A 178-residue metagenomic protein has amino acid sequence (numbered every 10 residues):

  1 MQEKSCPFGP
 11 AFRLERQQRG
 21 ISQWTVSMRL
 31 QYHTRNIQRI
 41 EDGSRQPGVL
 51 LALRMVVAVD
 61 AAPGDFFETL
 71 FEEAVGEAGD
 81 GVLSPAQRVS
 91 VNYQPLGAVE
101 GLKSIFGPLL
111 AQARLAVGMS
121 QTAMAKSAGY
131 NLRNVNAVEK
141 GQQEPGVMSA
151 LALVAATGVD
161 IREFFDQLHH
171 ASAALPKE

Functional and structural regions predicted by a protein language model:
M1-Q18, Q87-A116: A short, Lys/Arg-rich alpha-helix, primarily the initiator
A11, S22, L51, L109 (+3 more regions): Residues that mark the N-terminal boundary/hinge immediately upstream of a DNA-recognition element
Q17, M28, V57, L115 (+2 more regions): Alpha-helical residues within the helix-turn-helix
Q17, Q31, D42-S44, F71 (+3 more regions): Residue-level detection of the helix-turn-helix DNA-binding "recognition helix"
G20-R39, G118-A137: Short alpha-helical DNA-recognition segment
L50-D65, M148-E163: DNA major-groove recognition helix of helix-turn-helix/homeodomain DNA-binding modules
E68-G101, F165-E178: Short, charged recognition helix plus adjacent turn of helix-turn-helix-like nucleic-acid-binding domains
